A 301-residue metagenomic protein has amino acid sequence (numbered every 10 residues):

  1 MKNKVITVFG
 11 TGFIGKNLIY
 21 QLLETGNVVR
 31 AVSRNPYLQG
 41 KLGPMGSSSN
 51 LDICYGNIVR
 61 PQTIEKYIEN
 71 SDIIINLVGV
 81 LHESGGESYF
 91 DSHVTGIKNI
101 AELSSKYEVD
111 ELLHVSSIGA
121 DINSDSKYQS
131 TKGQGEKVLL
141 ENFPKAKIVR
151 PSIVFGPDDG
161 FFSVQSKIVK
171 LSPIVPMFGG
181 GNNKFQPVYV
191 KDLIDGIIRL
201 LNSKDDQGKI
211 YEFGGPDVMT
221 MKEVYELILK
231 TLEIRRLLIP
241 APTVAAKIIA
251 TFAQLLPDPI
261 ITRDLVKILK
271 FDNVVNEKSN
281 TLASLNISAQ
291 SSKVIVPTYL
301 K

Functional and structural regions predicted by a protein language model:
V5-T25: N-terminal Rossmann NAD(P)H-binding glycine-rich loop of SDR-like oxidoreductase domains
K16, V164-Q186, V190, K230 (+1 more regions): Alpha-helical membrane-targeting segments
N27-R34: Conserved glycine-rich Rossmann-like NAD(P)H-binding loop of the short-chain dehydrogenase/reductase
V28, L81, E87-N142, A146-S152: Conserved Rossmann-fold NAD(P)-dependent oxidoreductase catalytic core, especially the SDR/UDP-sugar
L38, G46-N99, L103-K106, I118-I122: NAD(P)H-binding glycine-rich loop region in Rossmannoid oxidoreductase-like domains and their noncatalytic homologs
N99, G160-F162, G180-L201, K209-E212: Substrate-positioning beta->alpha
S126, K147-S166, N183-K184, M219: Flexible, glycine-rich beta-alpha linker
R199-T262, N276-K301: Mid/C-terminal beta-alpha module of Rossmann-like enzyme folds, strongest in SDR-family dehydrogenases/epimerases
